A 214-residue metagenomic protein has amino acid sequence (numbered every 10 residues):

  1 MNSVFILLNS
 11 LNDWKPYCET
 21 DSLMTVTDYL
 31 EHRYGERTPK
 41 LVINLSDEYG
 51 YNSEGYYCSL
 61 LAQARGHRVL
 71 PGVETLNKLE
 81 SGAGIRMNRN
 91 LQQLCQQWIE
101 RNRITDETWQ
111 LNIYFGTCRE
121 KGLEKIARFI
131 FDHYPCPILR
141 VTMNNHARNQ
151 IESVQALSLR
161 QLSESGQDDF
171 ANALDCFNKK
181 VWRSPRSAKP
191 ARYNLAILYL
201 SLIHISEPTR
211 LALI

Functional and structural regions predicted by a protein language model:
M1-V4, T38-P39, E107-W109, A188-L195: A short, charged/proline- and glycine-enriched loop that marks the coil->beta-strand transition at the N-terminal
I6-D13, L45-G50, Y114-C118, L198-L202: Structural motif
S10-T38, N77, N90, L94-C95 (+1 more regions): A short, well-structured beta->alpha microelement
Q63: Anion (oxyanion) recognition and catalysis
G66-L70: Hydrophobic beta-strand scaffold residues
N77, G84-R119: Short Lys/Arg-enriched alpha/beta "domain-start" segment
I130, Y134-L202: Non-catalytic propeptide/linker segments at domain boundaries
I203-I214: Single conserved hydrophobic/aromatic residue that forms the stacking wall/gate of nucleotide- or nucleobase-binding
